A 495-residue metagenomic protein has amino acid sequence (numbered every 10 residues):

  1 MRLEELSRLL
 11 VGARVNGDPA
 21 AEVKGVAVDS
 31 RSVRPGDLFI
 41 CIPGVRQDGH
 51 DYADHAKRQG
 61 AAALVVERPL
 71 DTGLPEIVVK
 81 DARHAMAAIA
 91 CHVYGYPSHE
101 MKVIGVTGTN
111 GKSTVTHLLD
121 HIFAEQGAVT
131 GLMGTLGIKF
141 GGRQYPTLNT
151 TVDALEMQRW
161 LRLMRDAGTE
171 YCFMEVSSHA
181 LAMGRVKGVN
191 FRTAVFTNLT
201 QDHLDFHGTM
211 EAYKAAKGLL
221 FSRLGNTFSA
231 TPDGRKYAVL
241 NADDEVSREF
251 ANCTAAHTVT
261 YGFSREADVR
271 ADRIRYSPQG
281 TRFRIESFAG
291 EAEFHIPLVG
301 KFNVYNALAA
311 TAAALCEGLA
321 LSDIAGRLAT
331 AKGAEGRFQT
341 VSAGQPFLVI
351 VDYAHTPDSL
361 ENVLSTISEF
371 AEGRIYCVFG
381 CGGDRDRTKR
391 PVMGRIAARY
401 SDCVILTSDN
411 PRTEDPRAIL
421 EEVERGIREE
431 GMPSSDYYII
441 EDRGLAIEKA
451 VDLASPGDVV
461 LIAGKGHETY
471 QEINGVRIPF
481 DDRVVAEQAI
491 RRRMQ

Functional and structural regions predicted by a protein language model:
M1-A88, H92, A267, V299 (+3 more regions): N-terminal leader/targeting and accessory segments in enzymes
M1-R14, P35-L38, A289, A312-S322 (+2 more regions): ATP-dependent carboxylate-amine ligase
L6, D37, A56, I89 (+13 more regions): Residue-level signal for inorganic ion chemistry
R46, H50-D51, M183, D205-A212 (+3 more regions): Glycine/threonine-rich flexible loop motifs
A62, R192, D402: Receiver (REC) domain switch/active-site residues of two-component response regulators
V66-P69, V176, N198, S408 (+1 more regions): Short secondary-structure boundary segments
E67-G73, F191-L348, E372, G426-I427 (+2 more regions): Acidic, Mg2+-coordinating active-site environments of NTP-dependent enzymes
M86-L240, R248-T254, F370-A371, M494: Phosphate-binding loop of NTP-binding sites
